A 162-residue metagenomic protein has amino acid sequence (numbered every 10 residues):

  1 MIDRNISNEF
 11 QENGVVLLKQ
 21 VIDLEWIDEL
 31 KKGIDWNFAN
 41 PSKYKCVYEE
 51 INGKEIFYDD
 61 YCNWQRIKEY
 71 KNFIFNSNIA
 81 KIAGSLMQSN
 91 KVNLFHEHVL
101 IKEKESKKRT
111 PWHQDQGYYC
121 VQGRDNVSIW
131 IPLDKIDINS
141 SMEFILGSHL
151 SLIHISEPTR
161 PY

Functional and structural regions predicted by a protein language model:
M1-N13, K19-W112, Y118-C120: Non-heme Fe(II)-dependent double-stranded beta-helix
A80, D115, N126-W130: Hydrophobic, well-ordered secondary-structure segments
E97, V127, S140: Change "...and in nucleic-acid phosphodiester-cleaving endonucleases..." to "...and in nucleic-acid processing enzymes
I101, I131-P132, F144: Hydrophobic side chains in beta-strands
P111-Q114, N139-I145: A short secondary-structure junction signal
C120-D137: Short, conserved beta-strand element in jelly-roll/cupin
G147-S151: Short edge-strand/loop segments of extracellular domains
I153-Y162: Single conserved hydrophobic/aromatic residue that forms the stacking wall/gate of nucleotide- or nucleobase-binding
